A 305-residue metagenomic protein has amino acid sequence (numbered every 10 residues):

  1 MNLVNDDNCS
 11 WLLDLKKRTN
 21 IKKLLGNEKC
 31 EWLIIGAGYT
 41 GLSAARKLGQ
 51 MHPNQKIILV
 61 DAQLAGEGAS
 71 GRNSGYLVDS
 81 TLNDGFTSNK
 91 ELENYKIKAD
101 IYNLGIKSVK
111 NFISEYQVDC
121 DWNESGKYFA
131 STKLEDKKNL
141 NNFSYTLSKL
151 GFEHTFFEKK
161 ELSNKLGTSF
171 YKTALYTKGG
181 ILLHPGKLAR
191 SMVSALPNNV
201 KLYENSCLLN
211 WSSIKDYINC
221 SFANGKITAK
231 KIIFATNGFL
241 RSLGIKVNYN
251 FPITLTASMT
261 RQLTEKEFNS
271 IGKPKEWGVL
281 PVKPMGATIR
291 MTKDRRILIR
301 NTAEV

Functional and structural regions predicted by a protein language model:
M1-W32, Q50-M51, Q55-K56: Extreme N-terminal leader/targeting segments of oxidoreductases
N2-D7, L13-D14, N83-S88, N111-S191: Flavin (FAD/FMN) cofactor-binding and adjacent substrate-gating region of FAD-dependent oxidoreductase domains
G36, S80, F222, A229 (+1 more regions): Short, well-ordered coil/turn residues at beta-beta hairpins and beta-strand->alpha-helix junctions within
G36-T40, A62: Glycine-rich Rossmann-fold phosphate-binding loop(s) that bind the pyrophosphate of adenine dinucleotide cofactors
G49-R72: Glycine-rich FAD pyrophosphate-binding loop
G68, R72-I101: Glycine-rich active-site loop/strand segments that organize a redox cofactor
G75, Y116-N123, L208-N210, K226-K266 (+1 more regions): Active-site substrate-recognition segment that forms the wall of the catalytic cavity or substrate channel
K138, Y145-T146, F170-K231: Helical element adjacent to the flavin cofactor pocket in flavoenzyme catalytic cores
